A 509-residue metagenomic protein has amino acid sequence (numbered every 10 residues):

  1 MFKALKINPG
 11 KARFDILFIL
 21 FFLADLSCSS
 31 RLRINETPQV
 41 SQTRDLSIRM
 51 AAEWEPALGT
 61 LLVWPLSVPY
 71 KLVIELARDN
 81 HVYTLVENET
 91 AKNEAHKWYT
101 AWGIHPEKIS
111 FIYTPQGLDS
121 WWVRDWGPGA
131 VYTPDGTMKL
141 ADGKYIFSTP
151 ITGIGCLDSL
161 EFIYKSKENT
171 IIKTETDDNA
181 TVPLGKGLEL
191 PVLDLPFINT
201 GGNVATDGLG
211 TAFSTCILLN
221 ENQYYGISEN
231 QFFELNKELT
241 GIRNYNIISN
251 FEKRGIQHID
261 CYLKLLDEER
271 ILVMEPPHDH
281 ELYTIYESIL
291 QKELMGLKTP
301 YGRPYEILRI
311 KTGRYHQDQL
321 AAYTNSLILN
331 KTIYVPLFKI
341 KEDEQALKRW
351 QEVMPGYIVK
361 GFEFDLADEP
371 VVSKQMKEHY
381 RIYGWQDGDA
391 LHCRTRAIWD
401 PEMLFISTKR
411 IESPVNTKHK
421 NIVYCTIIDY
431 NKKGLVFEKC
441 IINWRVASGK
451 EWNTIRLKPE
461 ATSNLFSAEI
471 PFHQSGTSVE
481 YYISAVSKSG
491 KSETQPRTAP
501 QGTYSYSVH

Functional and structural regions predicted by a protein language model:
M1-G10: N-terminal secretory signal peptides that target proteins for export/translocation
L5, F14-L17, I406: A detector of low-complexity, intrinsically disordered, Ser/Thr/Gly/Pro/Ala-rich segments
R13, R31-R33: Basic polycationic patches enriched in arginine
D15-D25: Bacterial N-terminal signal peptides
I34-F405: The feature marks the mature, well-folded catalytic cores of soluble enzymes
A397-H509: Glycan-association/targeting regions that enable binding to alpha-glucans and other polysaccharides
